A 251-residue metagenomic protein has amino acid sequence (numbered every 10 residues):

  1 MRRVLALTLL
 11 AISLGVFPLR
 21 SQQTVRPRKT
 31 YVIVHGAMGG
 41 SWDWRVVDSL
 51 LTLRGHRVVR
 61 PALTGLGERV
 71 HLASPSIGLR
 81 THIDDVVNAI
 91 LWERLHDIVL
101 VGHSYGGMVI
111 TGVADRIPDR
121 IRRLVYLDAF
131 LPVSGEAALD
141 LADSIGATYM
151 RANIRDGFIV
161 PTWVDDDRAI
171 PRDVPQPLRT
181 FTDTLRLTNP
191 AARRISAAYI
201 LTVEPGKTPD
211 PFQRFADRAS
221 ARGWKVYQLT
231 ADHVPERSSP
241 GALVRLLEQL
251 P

Functional and structural regions predicted by a protein language model:
G36-G39, S104: Active-site glycine-rich loops that stabilize anionic/oxyanionic intermediates across multiple enzyme folds
M38-V46, V58: Serine-hydrolase catalytic-loop signature spanning alpha/beta hydrolases and amidase-signature enzymes
L51-H71: Conserved alpha/beta-hydrolase
A62, V99, R122-V125: Residue in the alpha/beta-hydrolase core beta-strand immediately N-terminal to the catalytic nucleophile
P75, D115, D119-I121, V125-I159 (+2 more regions): Flexible "cap/lid" loop of the alpha/beta hydrolase fold
I83-I98: Conserved acidic catalytic loop of the alpha/beta-hydrolase fold
V101-G102, G106, I110: Gly/Ala-rich beta-loop-alpha elbow adjacent to hydrolase catalytic centers
V203-T230, V234-R237, A242, L250: Conserved loop-alpha-helix segment in the C-terminal half of the alpha/beta-hydrolase fold that carries the catalytic
